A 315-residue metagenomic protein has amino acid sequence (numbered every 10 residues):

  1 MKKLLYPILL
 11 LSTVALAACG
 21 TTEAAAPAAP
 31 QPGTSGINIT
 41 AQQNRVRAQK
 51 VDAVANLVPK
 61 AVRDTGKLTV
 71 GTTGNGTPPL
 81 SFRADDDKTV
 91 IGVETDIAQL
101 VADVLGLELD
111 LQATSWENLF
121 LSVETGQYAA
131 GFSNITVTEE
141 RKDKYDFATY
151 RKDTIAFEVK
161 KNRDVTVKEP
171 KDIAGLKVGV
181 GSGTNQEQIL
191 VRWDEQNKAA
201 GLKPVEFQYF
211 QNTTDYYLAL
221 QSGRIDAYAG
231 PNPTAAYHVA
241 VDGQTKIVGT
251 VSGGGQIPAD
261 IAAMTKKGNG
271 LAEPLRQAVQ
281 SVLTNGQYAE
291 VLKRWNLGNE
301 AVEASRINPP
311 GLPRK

Functional and structural regions predicted by a protein language model:
V14-A18: C-terminal motif of bacterial Sec signal peptides marking the signal peptidase cleavage site
G20, P30-A53, T95, D103-V104 (+4 more regions): Extended ligand-binding regions for polar small-molecule ligands
A29-F132: Extracytoplasmic small-molecule ligand-binding "clamshell" domains of the periplasmic binding protein/Venus flytrap
P59, V90-E94, R141-R151, V248-T250 (+1 more regions): A structural signal for short loop-to-beta-strand junctions that line the ligand-binding cleft of periplasmic/secreted
N75-T77, K88-D103, I135, D153-N212 (+2 more regions): Bilobed "Venus flytrap"/periplasmic-binding protein-like clamshell domains and structurally analogous long
E108-D172: Acidic, polar ligand-binding/catalytic clefts
I135-K142, L190-W193, Q221-S222, D226-I257: A ligand-binding cleft/hinge motif common to bilobed small-molecule-binding domains
K152-V159, A240-Q280, G298-K315: Periplasmic-binding protein-like
